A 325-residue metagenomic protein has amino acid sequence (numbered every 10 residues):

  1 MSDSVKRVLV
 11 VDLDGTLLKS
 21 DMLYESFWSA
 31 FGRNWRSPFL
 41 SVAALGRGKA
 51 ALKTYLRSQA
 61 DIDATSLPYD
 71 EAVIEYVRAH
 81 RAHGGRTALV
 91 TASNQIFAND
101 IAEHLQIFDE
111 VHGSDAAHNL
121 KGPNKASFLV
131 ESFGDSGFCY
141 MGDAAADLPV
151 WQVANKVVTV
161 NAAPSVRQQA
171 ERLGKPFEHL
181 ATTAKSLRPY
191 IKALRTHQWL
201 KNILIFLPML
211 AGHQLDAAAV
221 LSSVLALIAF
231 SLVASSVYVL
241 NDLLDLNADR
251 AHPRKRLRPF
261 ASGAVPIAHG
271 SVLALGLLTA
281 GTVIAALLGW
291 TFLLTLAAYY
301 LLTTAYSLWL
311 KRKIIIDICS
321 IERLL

Functional and structural regions predicted by a protein language model:
S2-R57: Active-site neighborhood of HAD-like aspartate-dependent phosphohydrolases
S2-S4, T65-L215: C-terminal cap/substrate-recognition subdomain and adjoining C-terminal extension of metal-dependent phosphatase-like
Y24, K201-L204, L221-A229, H269-L273 (+4 more regions): Alpha-helical transmembrane segments of integral membrane proteins
P38-F39, A251-L296: Multi-pass membrane catalytic core of lipid/isoprenoid biosynthesis enzymes
M141, V233-A261, L310, I315-I316: Acidic (Asp/Glu-rich) catalytic motifs at the cytosolic membrane interface
S186-L200, P259-G270, A305-R323: Interhelical loop and helix-boundary elements at the membrane-water interface of polytopic inner-membrane proteins
F206, L210, T279-V283, L301-A305: Alpha-helical transmembrane segments of multipass membrane proteins
D216-L244, L293-Y306: Membrane-embedded alpha-helical segments that form the functional core of polytopic membrane enzymes, especially those
